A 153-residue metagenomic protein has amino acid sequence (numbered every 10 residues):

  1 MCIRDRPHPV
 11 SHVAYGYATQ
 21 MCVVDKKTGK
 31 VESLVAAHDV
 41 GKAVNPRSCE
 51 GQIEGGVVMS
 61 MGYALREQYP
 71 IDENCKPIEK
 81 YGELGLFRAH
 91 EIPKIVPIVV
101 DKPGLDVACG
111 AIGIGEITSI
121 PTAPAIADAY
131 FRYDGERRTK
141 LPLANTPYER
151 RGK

Functional and structural regions predicted by a protein language model:
R4-K153: C-terminal catalytic domains of large/alpha subunits in multi-subunit enzymes
